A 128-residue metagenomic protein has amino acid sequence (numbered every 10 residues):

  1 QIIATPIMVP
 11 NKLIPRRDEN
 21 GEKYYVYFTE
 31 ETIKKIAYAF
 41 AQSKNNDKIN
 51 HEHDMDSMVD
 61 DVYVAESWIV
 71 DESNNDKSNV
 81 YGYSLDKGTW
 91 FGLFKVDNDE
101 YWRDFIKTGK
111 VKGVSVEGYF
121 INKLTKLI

Functional and structural regions predicted by a protein language model:
Q1-I128: Signature of dsDNA virion morphogenesis modules
